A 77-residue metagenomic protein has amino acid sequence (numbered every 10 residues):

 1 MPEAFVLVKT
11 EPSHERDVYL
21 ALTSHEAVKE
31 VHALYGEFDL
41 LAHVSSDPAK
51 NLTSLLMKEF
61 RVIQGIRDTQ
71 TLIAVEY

Functional and structural regions predicted by a protein language model:
M1-Y77: A compositional/biophysical signature of low hydrophobicity enriched in polar/charged and small residues
